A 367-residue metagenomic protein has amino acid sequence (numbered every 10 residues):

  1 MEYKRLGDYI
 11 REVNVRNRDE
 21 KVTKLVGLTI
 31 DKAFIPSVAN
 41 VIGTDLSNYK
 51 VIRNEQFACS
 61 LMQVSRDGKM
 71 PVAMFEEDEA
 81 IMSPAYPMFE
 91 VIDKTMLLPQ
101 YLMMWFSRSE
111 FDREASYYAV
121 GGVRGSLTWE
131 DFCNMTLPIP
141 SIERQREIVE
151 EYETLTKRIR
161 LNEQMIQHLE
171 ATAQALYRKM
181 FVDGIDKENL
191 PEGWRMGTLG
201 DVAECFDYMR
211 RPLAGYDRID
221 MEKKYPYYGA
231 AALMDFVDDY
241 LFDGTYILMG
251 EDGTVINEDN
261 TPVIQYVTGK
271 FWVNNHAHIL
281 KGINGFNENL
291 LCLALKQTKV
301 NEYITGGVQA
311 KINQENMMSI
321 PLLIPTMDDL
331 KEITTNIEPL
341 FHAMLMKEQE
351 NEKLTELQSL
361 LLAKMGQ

Functional and structural regions predicted by a protein language model:
M1-N17, N134-L213, D217-A230, L323 (+1 more regions): Non-catalytic DNA-recognition/assembly elements of restriction-modification systems
K4-S60, G200-L248, G253-N274, I279: Sequence-specific dsDNA recognition surfaces
A39-N40, Y118, Y303: Short gly/ser/thr-rich secondary-structure transition/capping motifs
N54, A58-S107, G229-L233, D239-K296 (+1 more regions): A short beta-sheet element
A80-A85, V120-V149, K270-N275, G307-K331: A short glycine-rich beta-alpha junction/loop motif
S107-Y117, T136-P140: Well-ordered mid-protein domain cores that form the structural environment of catalytic cofactors
E110, T156, K296-V300, F341: Short amphipathic alpha-helical signal-transduction/dimerization elements
